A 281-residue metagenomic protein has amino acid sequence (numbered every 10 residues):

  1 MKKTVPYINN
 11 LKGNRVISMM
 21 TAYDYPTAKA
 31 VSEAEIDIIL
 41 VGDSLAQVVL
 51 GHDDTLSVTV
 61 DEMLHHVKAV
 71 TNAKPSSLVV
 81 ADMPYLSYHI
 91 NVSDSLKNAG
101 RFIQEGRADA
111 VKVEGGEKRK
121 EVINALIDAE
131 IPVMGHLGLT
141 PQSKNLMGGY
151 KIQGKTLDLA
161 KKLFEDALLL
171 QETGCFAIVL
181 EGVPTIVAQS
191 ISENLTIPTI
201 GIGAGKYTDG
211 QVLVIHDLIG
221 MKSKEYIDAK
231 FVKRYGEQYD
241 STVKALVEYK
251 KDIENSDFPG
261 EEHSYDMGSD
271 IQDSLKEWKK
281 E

Functional and structural regions predicted by a protein language model:
K2-G236, D240-E281: Alpha/beta enzyme core
